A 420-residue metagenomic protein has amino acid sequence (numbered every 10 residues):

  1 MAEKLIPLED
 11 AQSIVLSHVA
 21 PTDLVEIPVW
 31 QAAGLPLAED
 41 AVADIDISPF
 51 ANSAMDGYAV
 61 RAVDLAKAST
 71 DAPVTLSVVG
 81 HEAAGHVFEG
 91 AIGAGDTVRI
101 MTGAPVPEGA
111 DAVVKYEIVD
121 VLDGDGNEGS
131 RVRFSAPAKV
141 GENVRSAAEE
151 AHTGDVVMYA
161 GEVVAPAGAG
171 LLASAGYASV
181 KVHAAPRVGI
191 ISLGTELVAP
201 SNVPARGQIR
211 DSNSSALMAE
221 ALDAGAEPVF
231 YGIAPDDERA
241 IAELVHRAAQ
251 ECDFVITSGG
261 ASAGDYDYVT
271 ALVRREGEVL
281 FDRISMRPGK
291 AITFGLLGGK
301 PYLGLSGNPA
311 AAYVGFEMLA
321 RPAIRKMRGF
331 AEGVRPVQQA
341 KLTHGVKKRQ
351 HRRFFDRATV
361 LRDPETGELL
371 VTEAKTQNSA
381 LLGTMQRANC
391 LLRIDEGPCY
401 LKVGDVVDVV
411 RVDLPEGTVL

Functional and structural regions predicted by a protein language model:
M1-L8, A178-L305, P309-G315: Helix-rich terminal scaffold detector
M1-T70, R99, F330-F355: Short, low-complexity N-terminal leaders and the immediately following helix N-cap/first helix
A2-E3, L8, A59-P235, L370 (+3 more regions): Short, glycine/charged-enriched hinge/interface segments at domain edges or termini
E3-D10, L24-I27, Q31, M55 (+22 more regions): Conserved active-site and cofactor/substrate-binding residues in soluble primary-metabolism enzymes
S13-L24, A38-V42, G124, K139 (+16 more regions): Generic secondary-structure signature for well-ordered alpha-helical cores
V15, G57, G154, I190 (+4 more regions): Residue-level signal for inorganic ion chemistry
V25-W30, E39, G85, V106 (+2 more regions): Flexible glycine/proline-rich
A51-S53, A68-D71, E89-G93, V106-E108 (+14 more regions): Solvent-exposed alpha-helices and their adjacent loops that cap or buttress functional pockets in soluble metabolic
